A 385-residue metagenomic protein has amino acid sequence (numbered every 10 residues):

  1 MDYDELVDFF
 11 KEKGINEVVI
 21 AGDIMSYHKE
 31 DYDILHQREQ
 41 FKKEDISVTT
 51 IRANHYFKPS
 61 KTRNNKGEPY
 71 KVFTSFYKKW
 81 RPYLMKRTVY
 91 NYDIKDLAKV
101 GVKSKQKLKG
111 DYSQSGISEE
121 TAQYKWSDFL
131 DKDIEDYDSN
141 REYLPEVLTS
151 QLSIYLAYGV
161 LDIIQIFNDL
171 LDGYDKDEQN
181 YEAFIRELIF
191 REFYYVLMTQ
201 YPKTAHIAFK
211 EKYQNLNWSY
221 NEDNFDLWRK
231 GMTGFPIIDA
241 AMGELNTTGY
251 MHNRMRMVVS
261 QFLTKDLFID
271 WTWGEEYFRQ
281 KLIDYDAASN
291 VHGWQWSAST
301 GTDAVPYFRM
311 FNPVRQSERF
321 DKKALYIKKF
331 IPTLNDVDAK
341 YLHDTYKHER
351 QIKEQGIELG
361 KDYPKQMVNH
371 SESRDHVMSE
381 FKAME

Functional and structural regions predicted by a protein language model:
M1-T88, S289, S371, M378-E385: Trp/Phe/Arg-rich N-terminal binding region typifying the photolyase-homology
D4, P236-A240, D375: Short, contiguous clusters of charged residues that form electrostatic/catalytic patches at enzyme active sites, used
I24-S26, N140, R229-K230: A generic structural signal for short
R38-F41, P59-E68, V89-K99, W228 (+2 more regions): Noncatalytic linker/hinge segments flanking ATPase motor cores
E44, P69-K212, D321, L325-E385: Glycine/tryptophan-enriched, flexible segments
H55-T62, G110-Y112, K176-D177, Q280 (+2 more regions): Short, charged low-complexity linear motifs
V147-A339: Active-site-proximal binding-pocket segments
